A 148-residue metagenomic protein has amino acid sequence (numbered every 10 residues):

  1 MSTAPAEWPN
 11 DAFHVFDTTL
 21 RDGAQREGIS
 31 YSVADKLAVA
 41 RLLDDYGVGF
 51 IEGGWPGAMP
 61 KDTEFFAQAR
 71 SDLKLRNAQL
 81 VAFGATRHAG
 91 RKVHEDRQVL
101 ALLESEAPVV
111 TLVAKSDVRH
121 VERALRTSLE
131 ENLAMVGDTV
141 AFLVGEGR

Functional and structural regions predicted by a protein language model:
A4-G28, V109-L125, R148: N-terminal small/glycine-rich loop or linker at the start of catalytic domains across soluble metabolic enzymes
P9-F13, G47-G49, K74-L80, E106-P108 (+1 more regions): Short, well-ordered coil/turn segments that N-cap beta-strands
F16-L37, A82-V93, V121-L133: Active-site mouth loops of central-metabolism enzymes
K36-G54, V99-V109: Catalytic domains of carbohydrate-active enzymes, especially glycoside hydrolases
V48-K74, A82-R91, L112-T127: Glycine-rich, proline-tolerant flexible connector loops at the mouths of alpha/beta enzymes
D72, D96-R148: Hydrophobic, small-residue-rich alpha-helical packing segments that form membrane-like cores
N77-F83, H88-V109: Glycine-rich, aromatic-flanked loop segments that form ligand/cofactor-binding clefts across common enzyme folds
